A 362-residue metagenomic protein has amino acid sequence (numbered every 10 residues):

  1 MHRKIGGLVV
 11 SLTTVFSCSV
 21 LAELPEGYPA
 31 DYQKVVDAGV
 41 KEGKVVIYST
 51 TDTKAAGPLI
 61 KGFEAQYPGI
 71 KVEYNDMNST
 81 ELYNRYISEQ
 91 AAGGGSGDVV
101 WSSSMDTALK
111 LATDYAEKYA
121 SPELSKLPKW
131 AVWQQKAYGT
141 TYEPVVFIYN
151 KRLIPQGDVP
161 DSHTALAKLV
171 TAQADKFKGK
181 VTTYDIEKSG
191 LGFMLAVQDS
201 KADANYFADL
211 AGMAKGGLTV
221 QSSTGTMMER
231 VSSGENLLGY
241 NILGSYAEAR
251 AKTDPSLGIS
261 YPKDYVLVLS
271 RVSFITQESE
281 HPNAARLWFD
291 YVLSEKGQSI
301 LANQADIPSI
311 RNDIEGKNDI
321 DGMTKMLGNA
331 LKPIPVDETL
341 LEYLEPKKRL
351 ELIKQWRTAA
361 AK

Functional and structural regions predicted by a protein language model:
M1-V9: Bacterial N-terminal signal peptides that target proteins for export
S17-S19: N-terminal signal peptide c-region/cleavage motif recognized by signal peptidases
A22-V46, A65, D175-K178: Immediate post-signal peptide segment of exported/extracytoplasmic ligand-binding proteins
Y28, K332-K362: Conserved C-terminal helix/tail region of periplasmic/extracytoplasmic solute-binding proteins
V35, L82-Y83, T107, M227-M228 (+3 more regions): Short, hydrophobic alpha-helical packing/hinge segments within bilobed ligand-binding/sensory domains
V46-I60, E73-I87, G95-E235: Extracytoplasmic ligand-binding site segments that recognize negatively charged/polar headgroups
D106-L111, S232, L237-S256: A ligand-binding cleft/hinge motif common to bilobed small-molecule-binding domains
R271, T276-D337: Mature extracytoplasmic/periplasmic domains
